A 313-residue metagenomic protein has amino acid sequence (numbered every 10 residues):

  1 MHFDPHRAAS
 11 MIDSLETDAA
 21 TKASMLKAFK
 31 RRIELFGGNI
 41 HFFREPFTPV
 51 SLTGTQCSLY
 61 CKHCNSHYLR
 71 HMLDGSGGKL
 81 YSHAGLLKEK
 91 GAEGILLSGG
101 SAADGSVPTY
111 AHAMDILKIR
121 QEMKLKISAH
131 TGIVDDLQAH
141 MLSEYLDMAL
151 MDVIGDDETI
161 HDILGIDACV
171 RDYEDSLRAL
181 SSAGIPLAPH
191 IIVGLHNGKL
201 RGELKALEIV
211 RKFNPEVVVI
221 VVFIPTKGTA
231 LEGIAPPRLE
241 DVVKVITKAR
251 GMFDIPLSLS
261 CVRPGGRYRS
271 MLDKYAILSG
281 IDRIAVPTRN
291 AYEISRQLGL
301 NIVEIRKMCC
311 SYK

Functional and structural regions predicted by a protein language model:
M1-K30, L35-I40, L204, R211-K313: Auxiliary Fe-S-binding modules of radical SAM enzymes
A8, G38-N39, G54, H63-P186 (+3 more regions): Conserved Radical SAM active-site core
K27-S66, D74: Long amphipathic N-terminal alpha/beta scaffold segment
F42-R44, T48-V50, I95, I127-A129 (+5 more regions): Hydrophobic faces of well-ordered beta-strands that scaffold small-molecule active sites in alpha/beta enzyme cores
Q56, I133-V134, P287-N290: Short beta->alpha linker loops
G100, G132, I192, F223 (+1 more regions): Short loop/turn motifs enriched for small/polar and acidic residues
I185-L195, F223-E232: Short, flexible active-site loops
